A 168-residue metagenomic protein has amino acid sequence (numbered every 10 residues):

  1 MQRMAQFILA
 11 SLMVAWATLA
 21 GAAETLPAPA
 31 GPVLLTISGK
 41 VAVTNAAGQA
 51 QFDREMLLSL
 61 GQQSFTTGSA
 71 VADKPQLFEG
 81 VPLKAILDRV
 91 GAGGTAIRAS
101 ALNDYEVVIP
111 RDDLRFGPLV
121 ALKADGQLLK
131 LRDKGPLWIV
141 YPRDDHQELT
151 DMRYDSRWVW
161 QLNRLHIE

Functional and structural regions predicted by a protein language model:
M1-R3, R98: Extended alpha-helical regions
R3-A10: Sec-dependent signal peptide recognition, specifically the positively charged N-region followed immediately by
A17-T18: N-terminal signal peptide c-region/cleavage motif recognized by signal peptidases
A22-E168: N-terminal intrinsically disordered, low-complexity segments enriched in P/E/S/T
